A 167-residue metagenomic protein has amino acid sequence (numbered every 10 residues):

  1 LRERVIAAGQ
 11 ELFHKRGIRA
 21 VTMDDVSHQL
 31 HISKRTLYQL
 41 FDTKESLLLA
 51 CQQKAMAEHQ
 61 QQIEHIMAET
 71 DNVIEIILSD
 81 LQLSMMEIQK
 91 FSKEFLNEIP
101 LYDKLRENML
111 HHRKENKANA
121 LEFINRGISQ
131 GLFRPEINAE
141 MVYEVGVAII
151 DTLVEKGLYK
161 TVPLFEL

Functional and structural regions predicted by a protein language model:
R2, I6, L48, Q52 (+3 more regions): Amphipathic, non-transmembrane alpha-helical scaffold segments
R4, A8, L12-S46, A50: Helix-turn-helix
I6, L78, K117-N125, A139-Y143 (+1 more regions): An amphipathic alpha-helix signature
A8, L12, T36, L83 (+2 more regions): Amphipathic alpha-helical interface segments
K15-R19, T70, Q130: Short coil/turn segments at alpha/beta junctions that flank glycine-rich nucleotide-binding fingerprints
A50, K54, Q61-K90, Y143-G146: Hydrophobic alpha-helical connector segments
L83-E122, S129-L132, E140-M141: Short secondary-structure transition hinges
L96-I99, S129-L167: Hydrophobic/aromatic-rich alpha-helical bundle segments in the mid-to-C-terminal region
